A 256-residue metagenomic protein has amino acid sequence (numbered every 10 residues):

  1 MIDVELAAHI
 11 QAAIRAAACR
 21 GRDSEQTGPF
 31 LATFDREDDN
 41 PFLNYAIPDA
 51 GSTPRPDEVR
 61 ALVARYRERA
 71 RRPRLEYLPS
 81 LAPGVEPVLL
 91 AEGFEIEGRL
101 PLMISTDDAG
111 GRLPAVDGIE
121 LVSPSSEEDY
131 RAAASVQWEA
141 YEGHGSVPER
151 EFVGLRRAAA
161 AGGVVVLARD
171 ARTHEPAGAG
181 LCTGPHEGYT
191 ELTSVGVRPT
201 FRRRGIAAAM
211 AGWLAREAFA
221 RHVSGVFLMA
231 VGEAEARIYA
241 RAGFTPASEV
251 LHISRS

Functional and structural regions predicted by a protein language model:
M1-A12, A46-T53, L100-P101, A109-G154 (+1 more regions): Short amphipathic alpha-helix that is part of the acyltransferase structural core
M1-E68, L81-A82: N-terminal charged segments
S24-G28, G84-E95, G162-G180: Conserved beta-hairpin
T53-E128, H252-R255: Acyl-donor-binding surface of acyltransferase catalytic domains
R55-V63, T193-P199, R203-A220, R241: Conserved acetyl-CoA-binding loop-helix of GNAT-fold acetyltransferases
R69-P79, A218-V231: Conserved GNAT acetyl-CoA-binding A-motif
A82-I96, A208, G232-E249: Conserved active-site alpha-helix within GNAT-family acetyltransferase domains
G145-R198: A conserved beta-strand-loop-helix scaffold within acyl/acetyltransferase catalytic domains
